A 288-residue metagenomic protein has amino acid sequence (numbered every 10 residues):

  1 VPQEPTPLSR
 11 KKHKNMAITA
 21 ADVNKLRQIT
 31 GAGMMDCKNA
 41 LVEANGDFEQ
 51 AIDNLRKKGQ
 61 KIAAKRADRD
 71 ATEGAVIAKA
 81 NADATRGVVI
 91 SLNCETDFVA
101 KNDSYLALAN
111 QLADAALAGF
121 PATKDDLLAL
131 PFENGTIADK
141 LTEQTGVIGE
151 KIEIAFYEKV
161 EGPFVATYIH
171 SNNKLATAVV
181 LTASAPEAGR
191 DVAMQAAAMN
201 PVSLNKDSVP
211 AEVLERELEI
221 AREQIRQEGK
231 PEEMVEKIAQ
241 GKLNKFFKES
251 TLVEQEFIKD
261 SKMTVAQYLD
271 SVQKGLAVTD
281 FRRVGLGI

Functional and structural regions predicted by a protein language model:
V1-N15: Short, Lys/Arg-enriched N-terminal segments with co-localized hydrophobic residues within the first ~10-30 amino acids
A17-I288: N-terminal assembly/interaction segments in proteins that build large macromolecular machines
